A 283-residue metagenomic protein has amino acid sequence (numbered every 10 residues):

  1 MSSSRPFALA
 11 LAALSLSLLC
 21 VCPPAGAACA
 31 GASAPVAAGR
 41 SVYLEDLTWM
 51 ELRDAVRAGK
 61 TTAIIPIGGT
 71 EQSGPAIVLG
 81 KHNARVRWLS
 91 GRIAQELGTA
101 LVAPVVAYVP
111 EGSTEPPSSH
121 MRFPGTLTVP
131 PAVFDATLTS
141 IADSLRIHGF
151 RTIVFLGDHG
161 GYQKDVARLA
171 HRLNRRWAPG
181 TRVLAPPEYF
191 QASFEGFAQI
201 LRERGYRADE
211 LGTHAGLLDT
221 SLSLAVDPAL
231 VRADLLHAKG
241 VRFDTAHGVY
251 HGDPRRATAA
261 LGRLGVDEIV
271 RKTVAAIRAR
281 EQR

Functional and structural regions predicted by a protein language model:
M1, L18-L19, A30, T61: Residue-level detector of alpha-helical hydrophobic segments embedded in or interacting with membranes
M1-L11: Bacterial N-terminal signal peptides that target proteins for export
S4, V21-C22, S33, I64: Selective for proline/serine-rich intrinsically disordered segments in cytosolic/nuclear regulatory regions
A8, C22-P23, A30, Q191: Compositionally biased, low-structure terminal segments
A10-P24: Bacterial N-terminal signal peptides
A28-V154, D158-R283: Extended, histidine- and acidic-residue-enriched regions that form the cofactor-binding/catalytic faces
